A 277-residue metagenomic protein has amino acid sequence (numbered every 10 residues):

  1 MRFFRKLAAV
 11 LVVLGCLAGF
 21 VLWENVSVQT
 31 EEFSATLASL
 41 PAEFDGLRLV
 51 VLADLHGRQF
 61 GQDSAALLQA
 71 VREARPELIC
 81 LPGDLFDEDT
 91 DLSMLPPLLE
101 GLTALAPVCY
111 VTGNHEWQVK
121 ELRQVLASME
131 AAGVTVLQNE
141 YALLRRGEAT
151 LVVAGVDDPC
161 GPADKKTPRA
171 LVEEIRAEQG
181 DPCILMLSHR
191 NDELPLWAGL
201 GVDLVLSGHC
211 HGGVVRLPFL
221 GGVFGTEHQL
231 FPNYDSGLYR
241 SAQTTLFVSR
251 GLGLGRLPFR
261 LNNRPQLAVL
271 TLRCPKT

Functional and structural regions predicted by a protein language model:
M1-E43: N-terminal membrane-anchoring alpha-helices
G19, E31-L37, E174-P182, L187 (+5 more regions): Extended recognition/assembly regions associated with phosphoester-bond processing machinery
T36-V50, V134-T135, Y141-G155, R240-L246 (+1 more regions): Beta-strand-turn-beta hairpins that frame and shape the catalytic cleft of phosphate-ester-processing enzymes
E43, L47-E140: Membrane-embedded segments
H56, L85-F86, H115-E116, Y141-A142 (+4 more regions): Catalytic metal-binding/acid-base residues of hydrolase active sites
E77-L78, C109, V134-T135, L151 (+3 more regions): Short, Asp-centered acidic motifs that coordinate Mg2+ and/or phosphate in catalytic or ligand-binding sites
L126-A127, A131-V134, R146-L187, L194-P195 (+1 more regions): Binuclear metal-dependent hydrolase catalytic cores centered on His/Asp/Glu-rich metal-binding motifs
N191-A268: Conserved beta-sheet core of the metallophosphoesterase superfamily
